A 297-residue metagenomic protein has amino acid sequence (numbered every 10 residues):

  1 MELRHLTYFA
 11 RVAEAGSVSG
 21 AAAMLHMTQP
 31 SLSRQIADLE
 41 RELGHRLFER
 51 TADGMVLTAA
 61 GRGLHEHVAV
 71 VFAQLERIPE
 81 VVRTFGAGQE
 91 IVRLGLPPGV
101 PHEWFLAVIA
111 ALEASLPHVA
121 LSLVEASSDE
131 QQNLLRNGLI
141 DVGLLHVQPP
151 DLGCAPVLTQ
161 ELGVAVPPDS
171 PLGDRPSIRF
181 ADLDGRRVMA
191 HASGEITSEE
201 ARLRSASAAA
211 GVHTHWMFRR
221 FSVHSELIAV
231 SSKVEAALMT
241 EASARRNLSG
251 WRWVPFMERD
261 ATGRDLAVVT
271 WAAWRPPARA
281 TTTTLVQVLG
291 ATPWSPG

Functional and structural regions predicted by a protein language model:
A10-T28: Short helix-boundary/capping micro-motifs
E40-L57, F72: A short LG(V/I)-centered, amphipathic sequence patch enriched for acidic residue(s) preceding the LG motif
E42-L43, L64-G88: Alpha-helical linker/hinge and terminal dimerization helices associated with HTH transcriptional regulators
Q89-P150: Central regulatory/effector-binding core of bacterial HTH transcription factors
D151-P156, Q160, H224-P277: Beta-alpha-beta core module
V157-L162, V166-V188: Flexible hinge/capping segments at coil-to-helix
R187-T214, A280-L289: Secondary-structure junction motif
